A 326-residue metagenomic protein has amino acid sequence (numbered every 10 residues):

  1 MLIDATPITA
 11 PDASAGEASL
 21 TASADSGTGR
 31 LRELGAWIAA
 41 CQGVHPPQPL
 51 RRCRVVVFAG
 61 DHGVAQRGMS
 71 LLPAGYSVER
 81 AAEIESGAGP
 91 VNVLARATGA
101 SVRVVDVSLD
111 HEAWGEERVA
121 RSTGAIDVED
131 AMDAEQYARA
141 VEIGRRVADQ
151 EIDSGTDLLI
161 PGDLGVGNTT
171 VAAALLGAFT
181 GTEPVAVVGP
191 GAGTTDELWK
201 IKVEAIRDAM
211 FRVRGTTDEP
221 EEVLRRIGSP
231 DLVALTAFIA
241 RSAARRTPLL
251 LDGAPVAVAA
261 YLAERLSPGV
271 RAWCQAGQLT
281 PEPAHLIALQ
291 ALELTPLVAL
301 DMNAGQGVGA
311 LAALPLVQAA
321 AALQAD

Functional and structural regions predicted by a protein language model:
M1-D326: N-terminal loops that bind phosphate or other acidic moieties and the adjacent beta-alpha structural core
